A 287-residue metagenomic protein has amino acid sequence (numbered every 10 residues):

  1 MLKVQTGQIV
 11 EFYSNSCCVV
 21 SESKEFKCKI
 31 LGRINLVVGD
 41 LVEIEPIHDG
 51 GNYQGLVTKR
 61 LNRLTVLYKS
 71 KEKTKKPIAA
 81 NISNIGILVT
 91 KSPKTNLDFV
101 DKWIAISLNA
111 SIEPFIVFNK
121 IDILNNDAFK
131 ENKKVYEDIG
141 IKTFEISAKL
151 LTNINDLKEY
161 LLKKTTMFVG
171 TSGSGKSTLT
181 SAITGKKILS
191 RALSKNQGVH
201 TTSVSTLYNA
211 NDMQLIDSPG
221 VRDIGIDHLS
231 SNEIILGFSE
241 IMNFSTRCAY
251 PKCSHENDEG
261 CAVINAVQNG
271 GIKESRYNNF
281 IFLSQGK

Functional and structural regions predicted by a protein language model:
L2-Y13: Structural detector for short beta-strands of small beta-barrel domains
K3, V38-I85, A110-P114, I121 (+3 more regions): Helix-rich effector regions associated with P-loop NTPase G domains
S14-V19: Short aromatic-glycine-enriched beta-strand elements
S23-V38: Beta-strand/loop nucleic-acid-binding surfaces
T90-I139: Phosphate-binding glycine-rich loops and their immediate beta-loop-alpha structural context
T95, L124, T152, I183 (+1 more regions): Catalytic P-loop NTPase motifs of RecA-like helicase/translocase cores
I123-S174: Canonical P-loop GTPase G-domain recognition
S177-T178: Conserved Walker
